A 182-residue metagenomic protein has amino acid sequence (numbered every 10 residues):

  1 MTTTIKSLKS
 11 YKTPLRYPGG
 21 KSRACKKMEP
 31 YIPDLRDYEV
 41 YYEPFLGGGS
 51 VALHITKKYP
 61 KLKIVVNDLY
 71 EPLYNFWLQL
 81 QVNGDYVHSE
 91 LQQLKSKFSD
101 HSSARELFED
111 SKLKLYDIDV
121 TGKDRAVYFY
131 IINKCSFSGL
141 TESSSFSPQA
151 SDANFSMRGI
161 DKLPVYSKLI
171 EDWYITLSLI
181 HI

Functional and structural regions predicted by a protein language model:
T2-K27, Y31-L35, L80-I180: SAM-dependent nucleic-acid methyltransferase catalytic core
E39-E106: SAM cofactor-binding core of SAM-dependent methyltransferases, primarily the Rossmann-like beta-alpha-beta module
